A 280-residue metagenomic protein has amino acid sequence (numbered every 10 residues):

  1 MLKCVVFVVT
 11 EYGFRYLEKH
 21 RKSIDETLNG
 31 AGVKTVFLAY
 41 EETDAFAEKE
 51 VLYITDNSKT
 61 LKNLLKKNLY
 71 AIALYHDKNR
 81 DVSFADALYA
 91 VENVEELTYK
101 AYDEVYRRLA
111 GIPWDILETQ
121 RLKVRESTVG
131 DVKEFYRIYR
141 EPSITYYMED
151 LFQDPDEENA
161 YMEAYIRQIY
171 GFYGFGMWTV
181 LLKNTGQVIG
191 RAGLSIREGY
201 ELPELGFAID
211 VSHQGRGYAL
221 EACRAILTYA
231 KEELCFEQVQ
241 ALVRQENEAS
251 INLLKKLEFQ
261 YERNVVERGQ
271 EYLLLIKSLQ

Functional and structural regions predicted by a protein language model:
M1-E18: Asp-based phosphoryl-transfer active-site loop
L17, R21, E158, C223: Aromatic/hydrophobic pocket-lining residues that form the small-molecule binding cavity in soluble enzyme cores
H20-G32: A short, Lys/Arg-enriched amphipathic alpha-helix followed by its capping loop at the start of a domain
L28-G30, T43-V51, S58-A71, Y75-K123 (+4 more regions): Acyl-donor (CoA/ACP) binding surface of acyl/acetyltransferases
D115, E163-R167: Short, basic/aromatic recognition patches
T145-A164, F175-G176: Conserved GNAT-fold acetyl-CoA-binding loop/helix
Q168-G174: Short loop/turn motifs at secondary-structure junctions and domain boundaries
